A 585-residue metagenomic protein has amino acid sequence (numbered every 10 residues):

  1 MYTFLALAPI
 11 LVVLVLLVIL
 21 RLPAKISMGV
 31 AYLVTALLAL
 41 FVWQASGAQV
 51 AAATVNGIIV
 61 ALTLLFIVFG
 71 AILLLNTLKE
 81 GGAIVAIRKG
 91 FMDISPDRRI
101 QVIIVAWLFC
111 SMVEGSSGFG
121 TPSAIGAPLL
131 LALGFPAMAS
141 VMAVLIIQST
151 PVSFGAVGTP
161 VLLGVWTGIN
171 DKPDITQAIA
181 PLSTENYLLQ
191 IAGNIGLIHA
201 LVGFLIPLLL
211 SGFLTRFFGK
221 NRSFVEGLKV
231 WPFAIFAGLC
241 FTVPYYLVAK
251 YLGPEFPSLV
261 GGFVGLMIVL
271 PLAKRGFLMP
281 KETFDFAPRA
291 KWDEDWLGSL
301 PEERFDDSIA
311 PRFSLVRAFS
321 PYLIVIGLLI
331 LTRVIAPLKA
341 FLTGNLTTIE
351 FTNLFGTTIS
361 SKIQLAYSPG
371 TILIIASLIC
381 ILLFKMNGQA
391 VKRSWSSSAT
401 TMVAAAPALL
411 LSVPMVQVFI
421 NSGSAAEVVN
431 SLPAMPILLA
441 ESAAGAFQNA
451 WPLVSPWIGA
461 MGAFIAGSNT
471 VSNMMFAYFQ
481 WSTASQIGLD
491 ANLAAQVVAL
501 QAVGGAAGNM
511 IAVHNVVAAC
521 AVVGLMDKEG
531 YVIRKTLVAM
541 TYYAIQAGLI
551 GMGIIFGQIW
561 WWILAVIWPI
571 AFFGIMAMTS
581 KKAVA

Functional and structural regions predicted by a protein language model:
M1-A6, F204-N353, D527-Y531, I545 (+1 more regions): Long, contiguous bundles of hydrophobic transmembrane helices that form the permeation core of multi-pass
M1-L73, T77, V85-G90, D307-P311 (+3 more regions): Hydrophobic transmembrane alpha-helices of multi-pass solute/ion transporters
A8-I19, A31-F41, V68-L73, C110 (+9 more regions): Hydrophobic core segments of alpha-helical transmembrane domains in multi-pass membrane transport and ion-translocation
L22, K79-A83, P96-D97, L130-S140 (+7 more regions): Juxtamembrane helix-boundary/capping and inter-helix hinge elements in multi-pass membrane proteins
A51-G134, V141-M142, M386-T483, I487: Membrane-embedded alpha-helical segments and adjacent helix-loop junctions characteristic of multi-pass solute
R99-S111, A137-T150, L163, Q177-P207 (+5 more regions): Alpha-helical transmembrane segments of multi-pass membrane proteins
T121-L131, L145, G158-N170, F213-L214 (+2 more regions): Re-entrant/interfacial helical elements at transmembrane boundaries that shape and gate the permeation pathway
V161-N194, F241-V243, D490-L493, V516-A585: Transmembrane alpha-helical segments and their short flanking loops that form helix-hairpins/helix-helix interfaces
